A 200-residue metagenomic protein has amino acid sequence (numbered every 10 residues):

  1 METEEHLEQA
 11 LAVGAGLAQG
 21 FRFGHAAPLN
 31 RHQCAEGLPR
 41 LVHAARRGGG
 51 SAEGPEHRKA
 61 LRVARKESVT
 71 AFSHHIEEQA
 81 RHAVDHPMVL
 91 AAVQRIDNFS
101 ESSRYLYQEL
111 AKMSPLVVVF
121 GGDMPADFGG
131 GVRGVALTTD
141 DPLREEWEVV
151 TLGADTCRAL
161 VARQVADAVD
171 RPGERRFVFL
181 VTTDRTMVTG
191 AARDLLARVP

Functional and structural regions predicted by a protein language model:
M1-E67, A71-E78, R193, A197: EAL-family c-di-GMP phosphodiesterase catalytic domain
A52-P200: PLD/PLD-like phosphodiesterase catalytic module centered on the HKD motif
